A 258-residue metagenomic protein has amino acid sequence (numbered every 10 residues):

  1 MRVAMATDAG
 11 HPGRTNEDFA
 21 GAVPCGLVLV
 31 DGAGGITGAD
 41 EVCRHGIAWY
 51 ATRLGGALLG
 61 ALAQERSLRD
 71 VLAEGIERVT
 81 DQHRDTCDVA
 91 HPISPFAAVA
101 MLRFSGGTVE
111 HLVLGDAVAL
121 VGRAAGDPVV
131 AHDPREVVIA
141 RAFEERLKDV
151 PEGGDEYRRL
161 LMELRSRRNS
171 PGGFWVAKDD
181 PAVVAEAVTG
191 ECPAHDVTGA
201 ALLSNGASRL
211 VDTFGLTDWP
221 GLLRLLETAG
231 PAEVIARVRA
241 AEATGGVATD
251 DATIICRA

Functional and structural regions predicted by a protein language model:
M1-A258: PP2C/PPM-type serine/threonine phosphatase catalytic domain
